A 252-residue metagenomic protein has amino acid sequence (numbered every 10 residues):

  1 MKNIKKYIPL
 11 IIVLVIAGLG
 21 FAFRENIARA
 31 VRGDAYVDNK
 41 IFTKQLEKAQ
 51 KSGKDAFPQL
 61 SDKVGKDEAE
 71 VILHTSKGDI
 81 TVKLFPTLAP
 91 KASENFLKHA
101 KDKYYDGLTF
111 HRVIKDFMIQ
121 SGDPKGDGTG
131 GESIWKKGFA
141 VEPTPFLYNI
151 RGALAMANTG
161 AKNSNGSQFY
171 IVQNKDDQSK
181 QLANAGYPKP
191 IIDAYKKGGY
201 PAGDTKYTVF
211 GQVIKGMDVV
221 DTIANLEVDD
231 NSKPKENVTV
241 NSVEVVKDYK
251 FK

Functional and structural regions predicted by a protein language model:
M1-K252: Cyclophilin-like peptidyl-prolyl cis-trans isomerases
